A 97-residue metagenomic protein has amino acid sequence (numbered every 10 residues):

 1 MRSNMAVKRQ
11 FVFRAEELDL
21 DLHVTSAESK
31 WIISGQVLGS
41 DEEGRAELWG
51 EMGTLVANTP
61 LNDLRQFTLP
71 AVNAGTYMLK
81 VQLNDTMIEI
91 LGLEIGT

Functional and structural regions predicted by a protein language model:
M1-I32, L38-S40, E94-I95: Beta-strand-rich domain onsets/edges
G39-G53: Short, ordered, surface-exposed loop/turn motifs in non-cytosolic proteins
T54-L64: Short, acidic Ser/Thr/Gly-rich low-complexity loop/linker segments typical of extracellular and cell-surface proteins
L64-P70: Short, surface-exposed beta-strand/beta-hairpin micro-motifs centered on an aromatic residue
V72-A74: Surface-exposed, short loops/turns at beta-strand junctions within beta-sandwich domains
T76-L79: A short tyrosine-centered beta-strand micro-motif
V81-L83: Conserved structural position at the C-terminal beta-strand of extracellular beta-sandwich adhesion modules
T86-T97: Edge beta-strands of extracellular beta-sandwich domains
